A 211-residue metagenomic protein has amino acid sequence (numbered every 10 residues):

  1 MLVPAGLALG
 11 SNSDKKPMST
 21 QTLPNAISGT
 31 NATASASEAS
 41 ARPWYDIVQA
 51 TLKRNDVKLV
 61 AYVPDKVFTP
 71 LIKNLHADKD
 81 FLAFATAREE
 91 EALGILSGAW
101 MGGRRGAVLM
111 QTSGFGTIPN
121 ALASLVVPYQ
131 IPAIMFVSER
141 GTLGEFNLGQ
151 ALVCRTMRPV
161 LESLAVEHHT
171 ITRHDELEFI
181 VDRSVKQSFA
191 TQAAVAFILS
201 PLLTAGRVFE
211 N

Functional and structural regions predicted by a protein language model:
M1-T30: N-terminal amphipathic/basic-hydrophobic helices that include classical n-h-c signal peptides and signal-anchor
S19-N211: Thiamine diphosphate
